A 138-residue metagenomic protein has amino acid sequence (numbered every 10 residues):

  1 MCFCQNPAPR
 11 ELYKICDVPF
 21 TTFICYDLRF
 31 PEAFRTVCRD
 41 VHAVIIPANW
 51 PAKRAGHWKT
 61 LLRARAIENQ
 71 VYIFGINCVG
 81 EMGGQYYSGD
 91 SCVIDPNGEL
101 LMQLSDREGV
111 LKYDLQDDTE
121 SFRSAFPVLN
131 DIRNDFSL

Functional and structural regions predicted by a protein language model:
M1-R39, K53-T60, S121-D131: Active-site catalytic loop in hydrolytic enzyme cores
L12-K14, V93, K112-D114: Short, well-ordered beta-strand micro-motif
C16-D17, P96-G98, L115-D118: Short loop segments at secondary-structure junctions
R29-L111: CN hydrolase (nitrilase-like) catalytic-core segments centered on the catalytic cysteine and neighboring Lys/Glu
E108, L115-E120, S124-F136: Acidic, His/Gly-rich catalytic cores of divalent-metal-dependent hydrolytic chemistry
